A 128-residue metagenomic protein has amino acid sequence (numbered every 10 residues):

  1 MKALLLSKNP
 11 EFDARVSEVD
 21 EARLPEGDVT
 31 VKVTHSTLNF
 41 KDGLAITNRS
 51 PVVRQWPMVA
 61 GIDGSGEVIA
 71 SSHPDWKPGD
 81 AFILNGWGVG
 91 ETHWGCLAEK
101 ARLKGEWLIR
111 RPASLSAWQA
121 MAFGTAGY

Functional and structural regions predicted by a protein language model:
M1-K2: Extreme N-terminal starter segment of soluble prokaryotic enzymes
L6, I46, I69-S71, R102-L103: Short beta-strand-to-turn element immediately C-terminal to the catalytic PLP-Schiff-base lysine in fold type I
S7-F12, S36-L38: Short polar catalytic/cofactor-binding loops
E11-D20, R49: Short glycine/threonine/proline-enriched tight-turn/helix- or strand-capping micro-motif at secondary-structure
F12, K41, P74, E106-I109 (+1 more regions): Glycine-centered loop/turn positions within well-structured domains that cap or flank conserved ligand/cofactor-binding
E21-L38, R49-V89, G95, W107: Glycine-rich beta-strand-centered segment in the early N-terminal region that forms part of a ligand/cofactor-binding
K41-T47: Cytochrome P450 core scaffold surrounding the K-helix E-X-X-R motif and the conserved "meander" helix-loop region
L84-Y128: NAD(P)H dinucleotide-binding glycine-rich loop of Rossmann-like/cofactor-binding domains, especially the beta1-alpha1
